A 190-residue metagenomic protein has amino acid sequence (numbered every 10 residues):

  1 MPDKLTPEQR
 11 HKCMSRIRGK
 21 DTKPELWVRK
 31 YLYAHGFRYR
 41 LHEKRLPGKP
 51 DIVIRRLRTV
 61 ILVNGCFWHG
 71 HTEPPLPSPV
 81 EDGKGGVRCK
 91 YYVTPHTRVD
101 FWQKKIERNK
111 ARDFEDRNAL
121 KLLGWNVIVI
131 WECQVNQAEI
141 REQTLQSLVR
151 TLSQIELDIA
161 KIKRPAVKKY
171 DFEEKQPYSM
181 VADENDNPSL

Functional and structural regions predicted by a protein language model:
M1-P79, G83-V129, C133-L190: Nucleic-acid endo/exonuclease domains
